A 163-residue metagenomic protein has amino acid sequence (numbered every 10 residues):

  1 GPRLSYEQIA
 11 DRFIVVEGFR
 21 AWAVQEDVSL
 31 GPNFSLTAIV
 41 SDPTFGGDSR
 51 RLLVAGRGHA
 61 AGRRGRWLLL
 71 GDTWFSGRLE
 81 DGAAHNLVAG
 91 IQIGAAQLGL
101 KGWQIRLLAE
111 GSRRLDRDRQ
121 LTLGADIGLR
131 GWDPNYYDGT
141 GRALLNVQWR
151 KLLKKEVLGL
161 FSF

Functional and structural regions predicted by a protein language model:
G1-S162: C-terminal outer-membrane beta-barrel translocator/porin domains of Gram-negative envelope proteins and their
